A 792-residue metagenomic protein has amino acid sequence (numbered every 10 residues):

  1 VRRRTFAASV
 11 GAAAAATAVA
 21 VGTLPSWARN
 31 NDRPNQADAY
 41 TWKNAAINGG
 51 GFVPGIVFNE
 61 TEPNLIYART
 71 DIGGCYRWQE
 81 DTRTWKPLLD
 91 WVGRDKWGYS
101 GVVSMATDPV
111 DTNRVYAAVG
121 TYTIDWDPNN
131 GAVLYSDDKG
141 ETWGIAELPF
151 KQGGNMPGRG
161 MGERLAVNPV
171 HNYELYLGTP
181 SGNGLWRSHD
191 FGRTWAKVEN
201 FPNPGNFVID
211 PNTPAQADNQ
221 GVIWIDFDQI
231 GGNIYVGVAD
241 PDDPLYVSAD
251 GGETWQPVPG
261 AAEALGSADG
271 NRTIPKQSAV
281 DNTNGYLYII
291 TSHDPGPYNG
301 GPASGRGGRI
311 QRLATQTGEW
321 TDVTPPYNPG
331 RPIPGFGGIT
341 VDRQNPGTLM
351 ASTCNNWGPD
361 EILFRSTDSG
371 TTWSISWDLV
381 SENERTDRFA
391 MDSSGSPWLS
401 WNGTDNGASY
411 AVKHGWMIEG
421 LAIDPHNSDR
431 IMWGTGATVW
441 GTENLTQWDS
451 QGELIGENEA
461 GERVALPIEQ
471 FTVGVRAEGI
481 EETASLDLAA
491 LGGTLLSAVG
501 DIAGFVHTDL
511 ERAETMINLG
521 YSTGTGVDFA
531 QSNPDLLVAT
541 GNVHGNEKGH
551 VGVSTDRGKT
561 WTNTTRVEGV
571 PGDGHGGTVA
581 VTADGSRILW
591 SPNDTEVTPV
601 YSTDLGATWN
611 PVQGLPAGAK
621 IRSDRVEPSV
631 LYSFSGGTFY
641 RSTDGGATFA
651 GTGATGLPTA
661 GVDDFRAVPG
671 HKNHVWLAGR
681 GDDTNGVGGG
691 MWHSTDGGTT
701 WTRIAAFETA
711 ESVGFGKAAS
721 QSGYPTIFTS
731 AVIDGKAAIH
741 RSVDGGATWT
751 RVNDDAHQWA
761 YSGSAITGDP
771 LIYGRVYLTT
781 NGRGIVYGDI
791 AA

Functional and structural regions predicted by a protein language model:
R4, N31-A46, L65, I72-D95 (+18 more regions): Asp-box/BNR beta-propeller loop motif
T5-P25: N-terminal export signals
A46-G73, P425: Beta-strand-rich domains and repeat architectures in extracellular enzymes and scaffolds, especially beta-propellers
G51-G55, Y99-A106, R159-R164, N212-W224 (+7 more regions): Signature of short aromatic-glycine-proline-rich micro-motifs recurring in repeat-based ectodomains
E60-E62, P109-T112, P169-H171, Q229-G231 (+10 more regions): Residue-level detector of Asp-centered blade-edge/turn motifs that repeat once per structural unit in beta-propeller
T70, A118-T121, T179, G237-A239 (+10 more regions): Recurrent small/Gly-Pro-centered beta-turn motifs in extracellular repeat architectures
R159-Y327, P334-D342, G347-C354, P359-D360: Solenoidal tandem-repeat scaffolds enriched in leucines and small polar residues
A760-A792: Blade-level signature of beta-propeller repeat domains, shared across WD40, Kelch, NHL, RCC1 and BNR/Asp-box propellers
